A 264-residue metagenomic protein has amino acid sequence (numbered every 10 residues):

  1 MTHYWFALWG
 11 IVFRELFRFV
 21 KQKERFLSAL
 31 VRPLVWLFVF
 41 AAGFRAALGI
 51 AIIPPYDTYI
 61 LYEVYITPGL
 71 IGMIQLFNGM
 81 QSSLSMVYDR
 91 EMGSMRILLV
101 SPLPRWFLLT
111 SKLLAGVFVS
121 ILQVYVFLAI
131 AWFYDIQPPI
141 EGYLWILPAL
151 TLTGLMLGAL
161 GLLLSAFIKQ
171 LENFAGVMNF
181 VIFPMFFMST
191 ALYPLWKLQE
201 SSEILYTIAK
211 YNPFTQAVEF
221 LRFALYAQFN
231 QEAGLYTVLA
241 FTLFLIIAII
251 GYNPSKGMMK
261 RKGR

Functional and structural regions predicted by a protein language model:
M1-F13, L157, I204-T215: Short, membrane-interfacial amphipathic segments enriched in basic
M1-R32, K262-R264: Aromatic- and glycine-rich beta-strand/loop motifs that create alpha-glucan
R18, Y56, T190-I246: Membrane-interfacial helix-loop-helix junctions in multi-pass membrane proteins
V35, V39-F40, Y59-Y134, F180 (+1 more regions): Hydrophobic alpha-helical transmembrane segments of multi-pass membrane transport proteins
F40-G49, F77, A131-P139, I168-Q170 (+3 more regions): Short helix-capping/hinge motifs at transmembrane helix termini and TM-loop junctions
A42-L48, S165-Y211: Transmembrane helix segments
R105-N179, Q228-N253: Alpha-helical transmembrane segments and their short interhelical loops
P254-R264: Short cytosolic juxtamembrane segments of multi-pass membrane proteins
